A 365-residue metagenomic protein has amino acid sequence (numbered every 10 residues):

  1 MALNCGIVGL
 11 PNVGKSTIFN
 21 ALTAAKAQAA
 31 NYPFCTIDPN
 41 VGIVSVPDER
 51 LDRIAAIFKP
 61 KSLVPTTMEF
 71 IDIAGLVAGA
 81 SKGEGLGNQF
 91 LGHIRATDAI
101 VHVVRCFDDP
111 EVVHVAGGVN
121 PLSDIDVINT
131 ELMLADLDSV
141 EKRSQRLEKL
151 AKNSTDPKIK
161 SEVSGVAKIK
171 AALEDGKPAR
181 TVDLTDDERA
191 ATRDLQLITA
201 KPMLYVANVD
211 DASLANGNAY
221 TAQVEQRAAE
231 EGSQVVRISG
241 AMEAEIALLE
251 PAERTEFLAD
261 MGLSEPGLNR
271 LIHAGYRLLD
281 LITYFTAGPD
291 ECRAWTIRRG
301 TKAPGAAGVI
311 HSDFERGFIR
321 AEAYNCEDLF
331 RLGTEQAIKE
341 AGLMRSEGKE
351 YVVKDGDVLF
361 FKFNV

Functional and structural regions predicted by a protein language model:
M1-V113, L147: Conserved G1/Walker A P-loop phosphate-binding module
A2-V8, V13, F19, R146-K354 (+1 more regions): C-terminal-of-GTPase-core extension/linker across diverse P-loop GTPases
G6, F34, P39-G42, E49-L51 (+18 more regions): Short capping/connector residues at structural and topological boundaries
F34, D48-L51, V64-F70, E84-D98 (+9 more regions): Amphipathic alpha-helical transducer elements in NTP-driven molecular machines
G42-P47, A74-E84, R95-I159, A172-T185 (+1 more regions): Conserved Switch II/interswitch segment of TRAFAC-class P-loop GTPases
